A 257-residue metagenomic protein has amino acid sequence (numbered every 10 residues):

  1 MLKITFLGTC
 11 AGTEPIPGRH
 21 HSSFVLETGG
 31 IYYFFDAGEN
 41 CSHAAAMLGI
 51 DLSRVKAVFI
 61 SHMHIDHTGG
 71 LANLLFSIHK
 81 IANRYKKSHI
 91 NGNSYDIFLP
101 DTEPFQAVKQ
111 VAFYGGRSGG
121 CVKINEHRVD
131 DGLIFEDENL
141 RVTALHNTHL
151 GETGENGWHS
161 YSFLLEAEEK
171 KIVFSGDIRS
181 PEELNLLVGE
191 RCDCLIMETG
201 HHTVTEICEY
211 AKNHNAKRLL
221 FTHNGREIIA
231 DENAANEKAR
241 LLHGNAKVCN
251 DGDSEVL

Functional and structural regions predicted by a protein language model:
M1-V173, N233-L257: Binuclear metal-dependent hydrolase catalytic cores
E39-N40, T148-H149, D177-P181, T199-T203 (+1 more regions): Short beta->alpha connector loops
S160, E166-G200: Mobile, glycine- and charge-enriched loop segments and immediately flanking short secondary-structure elements within
P181-C194, H202-L257: Binuclear metal-ion centers of metallo-dependent hydrolases, dominated by the metallo-beta-lactamase
